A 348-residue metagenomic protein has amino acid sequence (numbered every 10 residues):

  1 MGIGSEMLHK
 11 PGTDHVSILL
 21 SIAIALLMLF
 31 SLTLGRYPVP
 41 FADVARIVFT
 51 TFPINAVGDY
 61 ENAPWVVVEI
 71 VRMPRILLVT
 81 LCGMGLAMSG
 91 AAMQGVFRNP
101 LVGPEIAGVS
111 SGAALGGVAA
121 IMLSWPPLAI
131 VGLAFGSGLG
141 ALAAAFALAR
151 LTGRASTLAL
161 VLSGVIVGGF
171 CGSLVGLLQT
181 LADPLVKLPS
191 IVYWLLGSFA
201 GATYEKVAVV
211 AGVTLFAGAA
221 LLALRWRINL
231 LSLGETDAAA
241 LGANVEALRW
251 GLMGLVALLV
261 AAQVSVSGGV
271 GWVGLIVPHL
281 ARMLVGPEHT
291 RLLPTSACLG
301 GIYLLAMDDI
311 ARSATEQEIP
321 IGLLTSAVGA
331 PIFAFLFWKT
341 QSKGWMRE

Functional and structural regions predicted by a protein language model:
G2-E348: Alpha-helical transmembrane segments in inner-membrane proteins
